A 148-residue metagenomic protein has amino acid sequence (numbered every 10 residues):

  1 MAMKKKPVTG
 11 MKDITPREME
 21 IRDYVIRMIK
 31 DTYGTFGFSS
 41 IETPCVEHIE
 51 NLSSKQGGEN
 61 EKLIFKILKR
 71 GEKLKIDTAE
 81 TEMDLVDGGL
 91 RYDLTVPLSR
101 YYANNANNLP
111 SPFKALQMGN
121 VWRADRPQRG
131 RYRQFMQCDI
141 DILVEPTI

Functional and structural regions predicted by a protein language model:
M1-I148: TRNA-recognition modules of translation machinery and tRNA-sensing kinases, especially anticodon-binding
